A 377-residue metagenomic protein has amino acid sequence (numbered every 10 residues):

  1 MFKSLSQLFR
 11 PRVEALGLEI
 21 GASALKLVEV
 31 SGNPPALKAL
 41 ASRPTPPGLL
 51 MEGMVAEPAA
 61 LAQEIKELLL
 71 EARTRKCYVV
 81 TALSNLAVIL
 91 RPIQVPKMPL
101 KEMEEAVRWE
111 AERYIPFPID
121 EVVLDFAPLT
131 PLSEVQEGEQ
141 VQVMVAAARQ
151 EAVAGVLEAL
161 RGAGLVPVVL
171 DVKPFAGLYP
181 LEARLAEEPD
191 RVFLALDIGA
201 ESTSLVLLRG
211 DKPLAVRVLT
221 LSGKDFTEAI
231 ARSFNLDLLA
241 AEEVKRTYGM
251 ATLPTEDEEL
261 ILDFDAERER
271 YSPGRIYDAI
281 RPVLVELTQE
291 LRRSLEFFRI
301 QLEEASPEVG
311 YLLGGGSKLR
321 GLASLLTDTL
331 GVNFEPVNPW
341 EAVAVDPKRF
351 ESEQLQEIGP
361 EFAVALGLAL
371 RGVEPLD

Functional and structural regions predicted by a protein language model:
F2-P44, C77-A82, E182-A215, D225 (+2 more regions): Gly/Thr-rich phosphate-binding beta-strand-loop-beta motif of the actin/hexokinase/Hsp70
L40-L70, M103, A279, F350-L355: N-terminal phosphate-binding loop and adjacent alpha-helix
L50, E151-Y179, G210-P254: Glycine-rich phosphate-binding loop plus the immediately following alpha-helix
I65-Y78, A163, L236, R292-V309: Phosphate/pyrophosphate-binding loops at sites that engage ATP/ADP/AMP, CoA/4′-phosphopantetheine, polyphosphate
Y78, A82-L185, V309, P339-A342 (+1 more regions): Active-site neighborhood for divalent-cation/phosphate handling
Y179, S317, E335-D377: Glycine-rich phosphate-binding/hydrolytic loop that grips phosphoryl groups
V244-V309, V364: Adenine-nucleotide phosphate-binding core of ATP-dependent small-molecule kinases
M250, A305-E335, P339: Glycine-rich phosphate-binding loops at beta-strand->alpha-helix junctions
